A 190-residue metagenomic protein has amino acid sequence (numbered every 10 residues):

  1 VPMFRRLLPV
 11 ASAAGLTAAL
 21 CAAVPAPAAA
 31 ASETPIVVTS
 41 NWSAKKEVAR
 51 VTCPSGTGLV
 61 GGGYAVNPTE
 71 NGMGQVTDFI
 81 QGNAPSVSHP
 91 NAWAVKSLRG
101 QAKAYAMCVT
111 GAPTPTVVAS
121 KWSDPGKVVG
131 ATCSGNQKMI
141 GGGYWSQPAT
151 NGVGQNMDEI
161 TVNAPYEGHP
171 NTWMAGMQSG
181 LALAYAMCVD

Functional and structural regions predicted by a protein language model:
V1-A30: Secretory targeting and sorting signals
A31-D190: Extracellular attachment/recognition segments
